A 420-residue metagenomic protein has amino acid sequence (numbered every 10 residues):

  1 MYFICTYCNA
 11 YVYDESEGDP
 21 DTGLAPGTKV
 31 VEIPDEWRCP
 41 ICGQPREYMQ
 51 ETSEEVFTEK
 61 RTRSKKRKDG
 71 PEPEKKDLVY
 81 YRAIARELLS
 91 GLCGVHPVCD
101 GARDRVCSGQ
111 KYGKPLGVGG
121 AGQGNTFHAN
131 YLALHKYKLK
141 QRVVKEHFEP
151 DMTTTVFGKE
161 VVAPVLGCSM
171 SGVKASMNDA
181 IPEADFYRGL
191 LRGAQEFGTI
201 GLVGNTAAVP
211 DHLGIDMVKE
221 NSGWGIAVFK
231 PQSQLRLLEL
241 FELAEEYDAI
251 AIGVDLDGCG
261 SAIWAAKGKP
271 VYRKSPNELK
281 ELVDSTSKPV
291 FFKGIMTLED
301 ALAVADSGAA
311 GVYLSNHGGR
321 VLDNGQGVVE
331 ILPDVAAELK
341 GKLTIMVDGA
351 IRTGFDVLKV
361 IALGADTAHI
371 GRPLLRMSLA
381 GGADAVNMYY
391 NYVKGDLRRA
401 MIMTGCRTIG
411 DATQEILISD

Functional and structural regions predicted by a protein language model:
I4, V12, R38: The −1 position to Zn-ligating cysteines in a subset of zinc-ribbon hairpins
Y7, P40-I41: Short, cysteine/histidine-rich loop/knuckle motifs that typically chelate Zn2+
D14-E15, Y48-E51: Short, non-ligating residues that shape and space the ligands of small metal-coordination modules and catalytic
D21-E36: Short linker/helix segments within small regulatory modules
R61-V161: An N-cap/entry alpha-helix motif that binds or orients negatively charged groups
T126-H212: N-terminal functional module of multi-domain proteins
Q232-V347, F355-R372: Alpha/beta enzyme core
G268, N324-V335, M377-R398: C-terminal helical cap(s) of enzyme catalytic domains, especially alpha/beta-barrels
